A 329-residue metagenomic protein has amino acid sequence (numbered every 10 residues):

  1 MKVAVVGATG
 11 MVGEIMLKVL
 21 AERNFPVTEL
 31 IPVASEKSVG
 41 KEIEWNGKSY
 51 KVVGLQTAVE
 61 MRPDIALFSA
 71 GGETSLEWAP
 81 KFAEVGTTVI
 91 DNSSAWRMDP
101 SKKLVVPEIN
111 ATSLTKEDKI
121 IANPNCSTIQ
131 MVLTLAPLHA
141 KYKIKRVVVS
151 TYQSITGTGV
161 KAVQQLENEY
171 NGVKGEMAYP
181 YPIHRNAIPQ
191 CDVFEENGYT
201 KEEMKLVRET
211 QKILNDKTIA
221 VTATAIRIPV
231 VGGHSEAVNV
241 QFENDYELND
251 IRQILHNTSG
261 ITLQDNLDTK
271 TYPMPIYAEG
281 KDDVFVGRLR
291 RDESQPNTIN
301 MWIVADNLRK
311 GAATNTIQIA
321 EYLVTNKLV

Functional and structural regions predicted by a protein language model:
M1-I183, T218-A220, V284-F285, L289-Q295 (+3 more regions): N-terminal Rossmann-like NAD(P) cofactor-binding subdomain of oxidoreductases, focused on the glycine-rich
A66, I155-V329: Charged docking surfaces used in two-component/phosphorelay signaling
